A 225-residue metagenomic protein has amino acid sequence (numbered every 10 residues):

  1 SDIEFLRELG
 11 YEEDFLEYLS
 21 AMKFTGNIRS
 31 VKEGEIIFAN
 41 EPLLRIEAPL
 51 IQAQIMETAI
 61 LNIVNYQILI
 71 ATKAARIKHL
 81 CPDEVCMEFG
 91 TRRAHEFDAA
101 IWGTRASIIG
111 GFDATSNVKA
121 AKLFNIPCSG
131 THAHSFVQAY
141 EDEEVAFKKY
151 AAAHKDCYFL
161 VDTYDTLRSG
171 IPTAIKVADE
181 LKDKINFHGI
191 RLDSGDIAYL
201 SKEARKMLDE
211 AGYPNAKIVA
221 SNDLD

Functional and structural regions predicted by a protein language model:
S1-N27: Translation machinery proteins
L16-T25, G34-F38, L44-P214, L224: Buried, small/hydrophobic-residue-enriched core segments of structured protein domains
I218: Phosphate/diphosphate-binding loops
S221: Short acidic/histidine-rich active-site segments
